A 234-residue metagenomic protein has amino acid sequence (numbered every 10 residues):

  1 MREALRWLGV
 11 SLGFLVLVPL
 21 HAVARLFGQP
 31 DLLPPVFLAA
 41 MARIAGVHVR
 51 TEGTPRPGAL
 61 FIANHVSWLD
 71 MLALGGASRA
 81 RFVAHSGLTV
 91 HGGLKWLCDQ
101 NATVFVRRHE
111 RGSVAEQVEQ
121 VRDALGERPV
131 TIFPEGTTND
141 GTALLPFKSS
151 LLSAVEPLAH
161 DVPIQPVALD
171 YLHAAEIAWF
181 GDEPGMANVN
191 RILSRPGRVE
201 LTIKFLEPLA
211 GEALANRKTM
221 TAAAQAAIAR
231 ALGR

Functional and structural regions predicted by a protein language model:
M1-T51, W96-Q100: A transmembrane-helix-recognition feature enriched in membrane-embedded lipid enzymes and envelope glyco-/phospholipid
G13, L17-V18, R25-L26, R43-I44 (+1 more regions): Catalytic core of membrane glycerolipid acyltransferases/transacylases, capturing the structured, soluble-facing
G53, E119-G126: Short amphipathic alpha-helix with an adjacent loop that forms part of the alpha/beta core around
G58-L60, T103, E127-F133, P163: Residue-level preference for the first positions of well-ordered beta-strands
G93-K95, T142-A215: A cross-family acyltransferase "interaction/gating" segment
V114, V121-R122, P129-V130, P134-F147 (+1 more regions): Soluble extracytoplasmic domains of inner/organellar membrane proteins
I203-R234: A cross-taxonomic marker for long C-terminal extensions/tails that follow the last structured domain
